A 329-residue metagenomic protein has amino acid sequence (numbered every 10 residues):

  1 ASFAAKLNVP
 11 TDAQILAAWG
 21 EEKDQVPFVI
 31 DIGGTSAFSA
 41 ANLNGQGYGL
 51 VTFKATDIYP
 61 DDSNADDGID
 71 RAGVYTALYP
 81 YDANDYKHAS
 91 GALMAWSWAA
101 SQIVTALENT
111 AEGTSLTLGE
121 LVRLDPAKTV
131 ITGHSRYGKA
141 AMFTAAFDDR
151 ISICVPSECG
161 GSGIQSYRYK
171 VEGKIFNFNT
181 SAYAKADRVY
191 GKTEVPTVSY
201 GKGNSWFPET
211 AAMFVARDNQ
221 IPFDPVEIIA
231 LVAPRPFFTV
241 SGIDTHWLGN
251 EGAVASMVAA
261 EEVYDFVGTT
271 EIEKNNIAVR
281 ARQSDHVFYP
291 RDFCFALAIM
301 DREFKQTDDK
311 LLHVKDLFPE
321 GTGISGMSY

Functional and structural regions predicted by a protein language model:
A1-D24, G45, D149, G201-S205 (+2 more regions): Alpha/beta-hydrolase-fold serine-hydrolase catalytic core, especially in secreted/extracellular enzymes
Q25-R123, G160-K170: Cap/lid segment of the alpha/beta-hydrolase catalytic domain
S36-F38, I58-D61, G138-A140, G161-S166 (+5 more regions): Flexible loop/turn segments at secondary-structure boundaries
N109-L118, I153-I228, G249-M257, V263-E273: Mobile cap/lid helix-loop segments that gate and shape the active-site cleft of serine hydrolases
T117-S135: Alpha/beta-hydrolase fold nucleophile elbow
I131-A145: Glycine-rich nucleophile elbow surrounding the catalytic serine of serine-hydrolase chemistry
T132, S157-E158, V240, R282: Alpha/beta-hydrolase-fold catalytic nucleophile elbow
A146-S152: Conserved hydrolase catalytic core segment
